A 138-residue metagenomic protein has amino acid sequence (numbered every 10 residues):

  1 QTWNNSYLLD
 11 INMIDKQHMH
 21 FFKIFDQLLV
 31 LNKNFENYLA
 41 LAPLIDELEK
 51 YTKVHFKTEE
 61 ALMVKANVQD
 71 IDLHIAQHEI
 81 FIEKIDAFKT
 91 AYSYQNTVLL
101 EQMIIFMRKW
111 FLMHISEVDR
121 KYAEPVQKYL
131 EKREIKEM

Functional and structural regions predicted by a protein language model:
Q1-M138: Small-residue-biased structural context
